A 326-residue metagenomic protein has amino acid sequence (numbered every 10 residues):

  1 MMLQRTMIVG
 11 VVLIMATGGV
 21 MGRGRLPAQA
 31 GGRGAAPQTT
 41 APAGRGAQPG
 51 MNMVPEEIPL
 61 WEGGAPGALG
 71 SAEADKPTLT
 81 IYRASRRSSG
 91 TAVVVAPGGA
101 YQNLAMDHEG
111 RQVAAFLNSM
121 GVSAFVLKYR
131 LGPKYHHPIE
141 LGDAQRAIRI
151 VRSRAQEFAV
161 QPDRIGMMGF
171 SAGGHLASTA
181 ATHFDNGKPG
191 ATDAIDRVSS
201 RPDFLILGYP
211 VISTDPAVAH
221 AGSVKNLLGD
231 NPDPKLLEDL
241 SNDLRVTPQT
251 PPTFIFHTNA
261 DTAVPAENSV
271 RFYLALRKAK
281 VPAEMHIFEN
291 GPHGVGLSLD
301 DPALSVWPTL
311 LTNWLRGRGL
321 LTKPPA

Functional and structural regions predicted by a protein language model:
V20-M51, A326: Disordered, low-complexity segments in secreted/periplasmic proteins that are enriched in proline
T39-R87, T91: N-terminal cap/lid segment of alpha/beta-hydrolase-fold proteins
Y82, F256, A266-A326: C-terminal catalytic histidine-bearing segment of alpha/beta-hydrolase fold enzymes
S89-G99: Short beta-strand element of the alpha/beta-hydrolase
P97-Q102, N259: Active-site glycine-rich loops that stabilize anionic/oxyanionic intermediates across multiple enzyme folds
A105-D107, R111-Q112, V126-P162, S298-V306: Catalytic nucleophile-loop/oxyanion-hole region of alpha/beta-hydrolase and closely related hydrolase-like folds
R146-S223, L237-E238, N242: Primarily recognizes the serine-hydrolase "nucleophile elbow" in alpha/beta-hydrolase and SGNH/GDSL folds
I255-H257, D261: Short beta-strand/loop motif that positions the catalytic acidic residue of the alpha/beta-hydrolase fold
